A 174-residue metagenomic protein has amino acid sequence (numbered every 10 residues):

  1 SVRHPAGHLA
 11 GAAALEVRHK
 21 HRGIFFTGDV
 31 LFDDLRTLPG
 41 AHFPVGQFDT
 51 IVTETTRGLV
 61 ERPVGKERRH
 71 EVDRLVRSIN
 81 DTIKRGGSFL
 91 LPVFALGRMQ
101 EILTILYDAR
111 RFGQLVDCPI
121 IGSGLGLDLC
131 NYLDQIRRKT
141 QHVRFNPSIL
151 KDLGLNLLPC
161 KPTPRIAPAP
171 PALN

Functional and structural regions predicted by a protein language model:
S1-E101, Y107-Q114: His/Asp/Glu-rich metal-coordinating catalytic cores of metallo-dependent phosphodiesterases/hydrolases acting on
L75-N174: Hard-cation-handling environments
